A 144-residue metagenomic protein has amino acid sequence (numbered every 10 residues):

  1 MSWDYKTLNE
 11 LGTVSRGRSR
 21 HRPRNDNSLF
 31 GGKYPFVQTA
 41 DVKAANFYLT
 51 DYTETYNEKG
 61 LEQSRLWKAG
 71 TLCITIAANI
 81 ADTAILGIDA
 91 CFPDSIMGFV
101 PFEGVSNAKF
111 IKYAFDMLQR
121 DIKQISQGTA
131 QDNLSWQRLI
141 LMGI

Functional and structural regions predicted by a protein language model:
M1-S19, L141-I144: Non-catalytic DNA-recognition/assembly elements of restriction-modification systems
N9-D26, A40-A69: Sequence-specific dsDNA recognition surfaces
F36-Q38, A44-N46, E62-T75, D82 (+3 more regions): Polybasic, glycine- and aromatic-enriched phosphate-binding surface used to engage nucleic acids
I76-N79, A90-M97, T129-I144: A short glycine-rich beta-alpha junction/loop motif
P93-K112: Short peripheral tails and domain-boundary helices/loops at the edges of structured domains
K109-Q119, S126-G128: Glycine- and charge-enriched low-complexity intrinsically disordered segments
